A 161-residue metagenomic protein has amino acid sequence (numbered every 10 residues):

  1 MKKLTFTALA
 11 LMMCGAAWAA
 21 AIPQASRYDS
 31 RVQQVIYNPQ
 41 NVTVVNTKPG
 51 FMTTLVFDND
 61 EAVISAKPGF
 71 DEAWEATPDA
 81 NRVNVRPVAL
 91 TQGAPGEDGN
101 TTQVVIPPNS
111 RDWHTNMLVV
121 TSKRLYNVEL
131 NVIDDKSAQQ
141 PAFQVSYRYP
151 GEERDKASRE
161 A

Functional and structural regions predicted by a protein language model:
M1-L4: Positively charged n-region of N-terminal signal peptides that target proteins for export
F6-A10: Sec-dependent N-terminal signal peptides
C14-A16: N-terminal signal peptide c-region/cleavage motif recognized by signal peptidases
A20-A161: A general "mature secreted/periplasmic domain" signal
